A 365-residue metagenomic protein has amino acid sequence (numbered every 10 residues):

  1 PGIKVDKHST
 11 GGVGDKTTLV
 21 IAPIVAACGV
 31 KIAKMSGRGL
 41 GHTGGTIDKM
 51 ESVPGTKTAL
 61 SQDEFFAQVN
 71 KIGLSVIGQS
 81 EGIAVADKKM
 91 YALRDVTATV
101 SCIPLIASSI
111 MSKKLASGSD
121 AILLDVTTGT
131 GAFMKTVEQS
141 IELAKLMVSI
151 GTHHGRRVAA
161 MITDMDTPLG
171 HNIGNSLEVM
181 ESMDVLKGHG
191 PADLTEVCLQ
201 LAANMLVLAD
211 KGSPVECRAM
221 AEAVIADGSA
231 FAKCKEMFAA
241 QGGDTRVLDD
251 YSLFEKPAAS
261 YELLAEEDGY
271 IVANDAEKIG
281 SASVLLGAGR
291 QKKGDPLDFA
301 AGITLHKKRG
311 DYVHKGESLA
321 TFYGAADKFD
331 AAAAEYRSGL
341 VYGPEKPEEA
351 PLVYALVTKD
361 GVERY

Functional and structural regions predicted by a protein language model:
P1-S36, L40: Active-site cofactor/substrate anionic-group-binding motifs, chiefly glycine- and Lys/Arg-rich phosphate-binding loops
K4, T99-C102, I106, A116 (+1 more regions): Well-ordered secondary-structure scaffolds
S9-G11, R38-H42, V53, G82 (+2 more regions): Acidic, glycine-rich active-site loops and adjacent beta-strand->loop/helix elements that engage anionic groups
L19-I32, K113-G118, H153-H154, L208: Alpha-helix C-terminal capping segments
V20-V30, D48-K57, L93-T99, Q139-L143: A glycine- and small-aliphatic-rich helix-loop capping segment at beta-alpha/alpha-beta transitions that lines
M35, V69, I77-S80, D125-T127 (+1 more regions): Short beta-strand segments
K49-S75, K145-G155: A glycine-rich helix N-cap at a beta->alpha junction
K71-S119: Phosphate/diphosphate-binding glycine-rich loops and adjacent basic-rich segments that engage nucleotide
